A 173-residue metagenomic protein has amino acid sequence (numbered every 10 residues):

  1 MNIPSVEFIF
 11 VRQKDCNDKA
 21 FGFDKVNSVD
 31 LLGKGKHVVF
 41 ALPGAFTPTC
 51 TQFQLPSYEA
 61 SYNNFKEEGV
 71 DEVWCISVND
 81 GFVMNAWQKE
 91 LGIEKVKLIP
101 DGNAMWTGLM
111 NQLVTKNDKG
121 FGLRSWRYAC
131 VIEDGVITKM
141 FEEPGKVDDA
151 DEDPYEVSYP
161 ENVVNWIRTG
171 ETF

Functional and structural regions predicted by a protein language model:
M1-F173: Chalcogenol-based redox active-site neighborhoods
